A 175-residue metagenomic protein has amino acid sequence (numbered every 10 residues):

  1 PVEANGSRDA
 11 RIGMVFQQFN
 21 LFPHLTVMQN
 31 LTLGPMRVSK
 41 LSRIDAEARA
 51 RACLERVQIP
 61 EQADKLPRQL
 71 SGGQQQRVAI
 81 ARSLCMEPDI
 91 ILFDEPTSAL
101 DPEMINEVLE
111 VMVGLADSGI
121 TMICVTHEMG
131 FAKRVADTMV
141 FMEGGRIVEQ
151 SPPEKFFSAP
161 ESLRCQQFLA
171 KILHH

Functional and structural regions predicted by a protein language model:
P1-P153: ABC family nucleotide-binding domain
Q150, E154-H175: C-terminal boundary and immediately downstream tail of ABC-type ATPase nucleotide-binding domains
